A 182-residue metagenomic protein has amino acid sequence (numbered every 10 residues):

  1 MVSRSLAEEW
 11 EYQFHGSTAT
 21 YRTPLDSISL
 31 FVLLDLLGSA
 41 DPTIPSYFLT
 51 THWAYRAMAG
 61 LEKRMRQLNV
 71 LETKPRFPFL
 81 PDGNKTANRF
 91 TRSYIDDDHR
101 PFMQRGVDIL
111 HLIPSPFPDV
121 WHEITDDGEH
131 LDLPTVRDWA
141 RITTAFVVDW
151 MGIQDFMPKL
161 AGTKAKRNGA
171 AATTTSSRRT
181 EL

Functional and structural regions predicted by a protein language model:
M1-G60: Acidic/histidine-rich catalytic neighborhood of metal-dependent amide-processing enzymes
S5, E9, A57-R64, P101 (+1 more regions): Amphipathic alpha-helical segments that form well-ordered structural scaffolds and often line/cohere around active
E9-P24, M65-P75, Q154-M157: Alpha-helix termini
S27-S29, V107, S177: Sequence-level motif detector for i,i+2 pairs with an aromatic at +2
L33, G38, T50-R89: Acidic, glycine-rich loop-and-strand cores that form catalytic or ligand-binding grooves in diverse globular domains
T43-S46, D82-A165, E181: Active-site-adjacent mobile loop/cap segments within catalytic or ligand-binding domains
K166-L182: Acidic, Ser/Thr-rich low-complexity intrinsically disordered segments
